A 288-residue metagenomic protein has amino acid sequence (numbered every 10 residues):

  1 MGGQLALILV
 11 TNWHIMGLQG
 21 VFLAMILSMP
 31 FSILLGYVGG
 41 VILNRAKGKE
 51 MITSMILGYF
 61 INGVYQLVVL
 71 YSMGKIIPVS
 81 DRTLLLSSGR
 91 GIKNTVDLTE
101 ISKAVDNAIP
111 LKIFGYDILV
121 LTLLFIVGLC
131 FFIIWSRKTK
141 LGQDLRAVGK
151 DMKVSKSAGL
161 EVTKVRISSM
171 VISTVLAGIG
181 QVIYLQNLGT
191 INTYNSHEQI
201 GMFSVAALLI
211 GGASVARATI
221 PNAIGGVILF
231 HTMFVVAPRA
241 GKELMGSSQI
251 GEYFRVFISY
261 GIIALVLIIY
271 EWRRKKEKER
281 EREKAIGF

Functional and structural regions predicted by a protein language model:
A6, I15-Y59, F230: Alpha-helical transmembrane segments within multi-pass membrane transporters and channels
L7, M29, Y59-Q66, L121-I134 (+4 more regions): Hydrophobic core segments of alpha-helical transmembrane domains in multi-pass membrane transport and ion-translocation
I8, N12, L34-A46, V68-S72 (+5 more regions): Membrane-interface helix caps of multi-pass small-molecule transporters
I26, V171-I179, N187-V256: Transmembrane alpha-helical segments in multi-pass inner-membrane proteins
E50-I52, V79, I118-L123, R166 (+4 more regions): Loop-to-transmembrane alpha-helix initiation sites
S54, G58-K138, G246-G251, E281-F288: Transmembrane helix-bundle core of multi-pass membrane transporters and related energy-transducing complexes
E100, K112-N192: Helix-loop-helix "hairpin" substructures at the membrane interface of multi-pass membrane proteins
K150-K164, M233-F288: Cytosolic-side transmembrane-helix boundaries in multi-pass membrane proteins
